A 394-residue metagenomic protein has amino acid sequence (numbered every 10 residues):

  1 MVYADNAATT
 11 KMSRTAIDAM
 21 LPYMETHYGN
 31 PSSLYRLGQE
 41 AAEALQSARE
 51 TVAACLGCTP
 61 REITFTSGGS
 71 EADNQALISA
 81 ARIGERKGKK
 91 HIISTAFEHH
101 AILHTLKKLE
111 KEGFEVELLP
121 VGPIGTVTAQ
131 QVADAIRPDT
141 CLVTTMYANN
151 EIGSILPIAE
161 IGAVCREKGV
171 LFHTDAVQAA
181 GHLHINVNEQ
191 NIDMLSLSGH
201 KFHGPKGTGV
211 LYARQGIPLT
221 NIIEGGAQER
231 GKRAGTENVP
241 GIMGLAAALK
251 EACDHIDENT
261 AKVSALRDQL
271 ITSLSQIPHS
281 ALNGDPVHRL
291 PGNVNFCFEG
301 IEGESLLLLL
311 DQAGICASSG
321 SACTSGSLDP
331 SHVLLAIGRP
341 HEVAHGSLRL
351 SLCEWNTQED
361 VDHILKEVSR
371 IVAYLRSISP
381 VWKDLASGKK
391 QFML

Functional and structural regions predicted by a protein language model:
M1-L394: Pyridoxal 5′-phosphate
